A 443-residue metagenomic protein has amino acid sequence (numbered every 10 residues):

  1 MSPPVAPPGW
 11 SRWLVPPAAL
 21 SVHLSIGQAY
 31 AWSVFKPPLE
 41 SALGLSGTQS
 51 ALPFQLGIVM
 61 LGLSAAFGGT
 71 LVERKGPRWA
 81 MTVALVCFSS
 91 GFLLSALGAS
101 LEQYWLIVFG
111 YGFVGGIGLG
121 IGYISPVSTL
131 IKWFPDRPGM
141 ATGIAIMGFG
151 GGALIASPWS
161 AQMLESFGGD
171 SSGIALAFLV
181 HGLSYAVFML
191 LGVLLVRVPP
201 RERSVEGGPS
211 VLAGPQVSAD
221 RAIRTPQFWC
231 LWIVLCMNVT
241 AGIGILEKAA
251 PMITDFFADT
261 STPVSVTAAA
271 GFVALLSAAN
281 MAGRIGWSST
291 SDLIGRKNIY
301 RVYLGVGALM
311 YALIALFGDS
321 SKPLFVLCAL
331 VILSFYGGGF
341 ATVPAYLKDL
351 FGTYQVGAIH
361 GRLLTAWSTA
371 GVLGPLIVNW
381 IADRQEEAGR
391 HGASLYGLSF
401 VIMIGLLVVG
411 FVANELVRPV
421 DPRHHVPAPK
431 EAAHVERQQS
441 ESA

Functional and structural regions predicted by a protein language model:
W32-P37, S157, D220-S288, G371-V378: Extracytoplasmic gate region of multi-pass secondary transporters
L39, G120-F134, A141-T142, G338-F351: Intracellular juxtamembrane helix-capping segments at the cytosolic ends of symmetry-related transmembrane helices
S64-P77, G283-R296, A382: Helix-to-loop junctions at the C-terminal end of transmembrane segments in multipass secondary transporters
V86-S100, V306-D319: C-terminal ends and interior cores of transmembrane alpha-helices in multi-pass membrane transporters/permeases
R137-P158, G361-P375: Glycine-rich segments within core transmembrane alpha-helices of 12-TM secondary carriers
F149-V198: Helix-loop-helix hairpin linking two adjacent transmembrane segments in secondary transporters
G182-P209, G410-R418: C-terminal membrane-cytosol helix-exit motif in multi-pass small-molecule transporters
L235-G244, T267-V343: C-terminal transmembrane helical hairpin of 12-TM major facilitator-type secondary transporters
